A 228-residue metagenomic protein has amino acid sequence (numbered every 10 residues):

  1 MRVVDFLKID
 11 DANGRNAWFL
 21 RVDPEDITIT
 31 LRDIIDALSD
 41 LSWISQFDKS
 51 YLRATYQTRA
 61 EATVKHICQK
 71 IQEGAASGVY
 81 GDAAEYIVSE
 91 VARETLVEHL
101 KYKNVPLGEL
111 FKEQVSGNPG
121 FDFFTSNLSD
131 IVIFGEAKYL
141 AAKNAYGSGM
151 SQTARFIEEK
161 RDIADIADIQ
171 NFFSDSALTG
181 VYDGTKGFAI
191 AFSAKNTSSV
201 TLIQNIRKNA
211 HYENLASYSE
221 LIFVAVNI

Functional and structural regions predicted by a protein language model:
M1, V79, H99, T153-E158 (+1 more regions): Charged, terminal alpha-helix-loop-beta segments that serve as non-catalytic nucleic-acid engagement and/or assembly
M1-E90: Interdomain/boundary linker segments immediately adjacent to catalytic/signaling cores
T95-S116: A short acidic/basic microdomain associated with nuclease active sites
E98, S129, L140-K143: Short loop/turn segments at secondary-structure transitions that flank enzyme active sites
P119-F121: Short beta-strand or tight-loop elements that sit immediately N-terminal to catalytic metal-binding acidic residues
T125-F134: Active-site beta-strand-loop-beta-strand hairpin of nuclease catalytic cores that positions key catalytic residues
A137-T197: Catalytic cores of nucleic-acid endonucleases
F172-I228: Domain-level recognition of nuclease-like catalytic cores that cleave nucleotide substrates
